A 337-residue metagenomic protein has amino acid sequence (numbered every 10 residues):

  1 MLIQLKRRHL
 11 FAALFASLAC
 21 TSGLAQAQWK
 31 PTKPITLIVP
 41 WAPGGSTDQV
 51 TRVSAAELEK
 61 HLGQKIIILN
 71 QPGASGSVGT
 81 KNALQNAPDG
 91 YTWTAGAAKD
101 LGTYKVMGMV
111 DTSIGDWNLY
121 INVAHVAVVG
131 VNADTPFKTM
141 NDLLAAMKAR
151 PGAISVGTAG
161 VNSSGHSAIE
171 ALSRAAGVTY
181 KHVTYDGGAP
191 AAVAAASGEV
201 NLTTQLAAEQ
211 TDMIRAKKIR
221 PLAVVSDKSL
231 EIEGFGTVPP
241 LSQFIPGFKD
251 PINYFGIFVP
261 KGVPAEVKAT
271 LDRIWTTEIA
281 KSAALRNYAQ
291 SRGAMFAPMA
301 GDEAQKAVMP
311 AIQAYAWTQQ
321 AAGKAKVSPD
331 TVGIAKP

Functional and structural regions predicted by a protein language model:
K6-F11: N-terminal export leaders
A12-T21: Bacterial N-terminal signal peptides
T21-A27: Sec/Tat signal peptide C-region and signal peptidase I cleavage site
A27-I114, A153, G177-L206, M213 (+3 more regions): N-terminal (or domain-start) structured segment
T32, L58, N82-T92, Y104-P190 (+2 more regions): Hinge/capping helix and adjacent helix->loop/strand transition within the periplasmic-binding protein
A42-G44, A98-K99, N132-F137, T158-S163 (+4 more regions): Short coil/turn segments
A153, G157-V238: Ligand-binding pocket segment of bilobal, Venus flytrap-like solute-binding proteins
Q210-A280, V327-P337: C-terminal lobe and pocket-closing loops of periplasmic/extracytoplasmic Venus-flytrap solute-binding proteins
